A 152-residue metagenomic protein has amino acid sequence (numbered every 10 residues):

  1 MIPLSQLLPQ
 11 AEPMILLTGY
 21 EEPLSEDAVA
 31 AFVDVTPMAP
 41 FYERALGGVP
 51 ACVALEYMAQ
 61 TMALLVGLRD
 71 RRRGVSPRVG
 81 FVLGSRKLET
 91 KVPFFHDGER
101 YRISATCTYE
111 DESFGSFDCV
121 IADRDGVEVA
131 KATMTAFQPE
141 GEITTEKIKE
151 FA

Functional and structural regions predicted by a protein language model:
M1-A11: Short aromatic-glycine motifs in intrinsically disordered, low-complexity regions
S5, E21, T90-F94: Beta-strand-rich interaction surfaces with strong enrichment in secreted/lumenal proteins
E12-P50: Catalytic strand-loop segment that frames the active site of acyl-thioester-processing enzymes
M14-L16, Y101, G115: Hydrophobic core residues within well-ordered beta-strands of beta-rich domains
L17-T18, L83-S85, S116, V129-K131: Hydrophobic residues on conserved beta-strands that form the core of alpha/beta folds
L46-L64, V79-G80: Compact, glycine-rich, soluble single-domain proteins
L64, H96-E99, T106-A152: HotDog/MaoC-like acyl-thioester-processing domains
L64-R102: Hydrophobic beta-strand-centered segment that forms part of the acyl-chain substrate-binding groove
